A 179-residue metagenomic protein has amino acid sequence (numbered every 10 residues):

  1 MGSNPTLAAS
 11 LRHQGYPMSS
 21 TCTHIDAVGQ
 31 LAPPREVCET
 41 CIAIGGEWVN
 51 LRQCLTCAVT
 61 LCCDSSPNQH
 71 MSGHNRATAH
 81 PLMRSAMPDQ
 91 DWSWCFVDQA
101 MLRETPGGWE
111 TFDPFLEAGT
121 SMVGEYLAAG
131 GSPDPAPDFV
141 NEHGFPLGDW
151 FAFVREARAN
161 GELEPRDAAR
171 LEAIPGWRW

Functional and structural regions predicted by a protein language model:
M1-N4: Short, positively charged low-complexity motifs
T6-A9: Ala/Thr-enriched low-complexity intrinsically disordered regions
S20-D26, A32-P34, I44, T60-E110: Cys/His-rich, Zn2+-coordinating zinc-finger modules
C38-C41, C54: Short cysteine-rich clusters marking metal-coordination/redox-active sites
G46-T56: Canonical RING-type zinc finger of E3 ubiquitin-protein ligases
R52-Q53, L61, A157: Hydrophobic alpha-helical segments that drive targeting, anchoring, or assembly
E110-W179: IQ-motif-like calmodulin-binding regions
